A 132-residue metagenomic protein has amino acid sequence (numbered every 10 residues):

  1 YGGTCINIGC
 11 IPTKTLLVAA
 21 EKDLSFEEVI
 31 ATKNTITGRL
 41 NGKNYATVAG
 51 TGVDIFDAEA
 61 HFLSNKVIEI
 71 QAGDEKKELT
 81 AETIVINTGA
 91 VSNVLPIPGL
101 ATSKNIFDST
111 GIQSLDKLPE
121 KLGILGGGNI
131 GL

Functional and structural regions predicted by a protein language model:
Y1-L40: Beta1-alpha1 glycine-rich phosphate/pyrophosphate-binding loop at the start of Rossmann-like nucleotide-binding domains
G3-I8, V18, L40-L125, N129: FAD-binding core/adjacent interface of flavoenzyme oxidoreductases
L132: Residues forming the Rossmann-fold NAD(P)(H) cofactor-binding site
